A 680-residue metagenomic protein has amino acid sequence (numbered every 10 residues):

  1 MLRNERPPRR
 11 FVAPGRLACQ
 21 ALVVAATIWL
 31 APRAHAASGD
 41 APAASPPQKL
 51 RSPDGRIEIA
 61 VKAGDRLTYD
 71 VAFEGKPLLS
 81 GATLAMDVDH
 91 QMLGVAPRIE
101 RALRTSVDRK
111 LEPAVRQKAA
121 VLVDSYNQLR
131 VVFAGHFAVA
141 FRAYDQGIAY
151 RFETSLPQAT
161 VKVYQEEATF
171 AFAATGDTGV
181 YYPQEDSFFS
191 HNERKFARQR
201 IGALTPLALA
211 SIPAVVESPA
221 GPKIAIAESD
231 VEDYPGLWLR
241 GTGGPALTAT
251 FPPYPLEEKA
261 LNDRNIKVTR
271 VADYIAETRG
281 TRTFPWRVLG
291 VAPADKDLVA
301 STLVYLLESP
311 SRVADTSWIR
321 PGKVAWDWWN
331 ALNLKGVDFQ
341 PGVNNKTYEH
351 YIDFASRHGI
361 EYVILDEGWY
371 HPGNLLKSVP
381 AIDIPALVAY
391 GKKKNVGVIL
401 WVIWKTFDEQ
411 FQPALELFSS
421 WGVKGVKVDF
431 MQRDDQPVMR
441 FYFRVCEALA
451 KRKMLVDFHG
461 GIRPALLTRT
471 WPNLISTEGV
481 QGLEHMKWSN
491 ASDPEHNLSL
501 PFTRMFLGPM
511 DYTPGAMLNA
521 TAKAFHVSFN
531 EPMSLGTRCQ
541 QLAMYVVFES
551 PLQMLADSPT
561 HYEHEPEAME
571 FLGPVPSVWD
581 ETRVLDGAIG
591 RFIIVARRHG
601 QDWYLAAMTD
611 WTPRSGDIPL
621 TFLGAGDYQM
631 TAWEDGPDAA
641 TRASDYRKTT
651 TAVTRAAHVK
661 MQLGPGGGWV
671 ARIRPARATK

Functional and structural regions predicted by a protein language model:
A18-W29: Bacterial N-terminal signal peptides
A44-L307, S311: N-terminal accessory beta-strand-rich subdomains and adjacent acidic, glycine-rich linkers that precede catalytic cores
A119-L122, F571-I593: Edge strands and adjacent loops of beta-rich recognition modules
R282-H350, F354, H358: An acidic-aromatic substrate-binding cleft motif
D366-T537: Aromatic- and carboxylate-enriched substrate-binding clefts and catalytic-loop regions of carbohydrate-active enzymes
C539, A543-T582: Catalytic cores of secreted or luminal carbohydrate-active enzymes
A588-A625, W669-R672: Carbohydrate-binding surface patches
A652-K680: C-terminal beta-strand-rich structural cap/linker in extracellular carbohydrate-active enzymes
